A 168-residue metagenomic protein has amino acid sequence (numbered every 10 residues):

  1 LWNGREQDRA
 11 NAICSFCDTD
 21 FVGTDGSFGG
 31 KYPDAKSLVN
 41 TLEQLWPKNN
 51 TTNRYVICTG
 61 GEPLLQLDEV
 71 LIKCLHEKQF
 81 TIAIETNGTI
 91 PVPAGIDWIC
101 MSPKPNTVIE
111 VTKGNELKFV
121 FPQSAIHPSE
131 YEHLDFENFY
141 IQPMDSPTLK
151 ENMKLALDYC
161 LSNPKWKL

Functional and structural regions predicted by a protein language model:
W2-I96: Conserved Radical SAM active-site core
N3, K167-L168: Short, intrinsically disordered, charge-balanced linker/junction segments flanking boundaries in proteins
T52-R54, L64-K167: Conserved AdoMet/S-adenosylmethionine-binding subsite of the radical SAM
